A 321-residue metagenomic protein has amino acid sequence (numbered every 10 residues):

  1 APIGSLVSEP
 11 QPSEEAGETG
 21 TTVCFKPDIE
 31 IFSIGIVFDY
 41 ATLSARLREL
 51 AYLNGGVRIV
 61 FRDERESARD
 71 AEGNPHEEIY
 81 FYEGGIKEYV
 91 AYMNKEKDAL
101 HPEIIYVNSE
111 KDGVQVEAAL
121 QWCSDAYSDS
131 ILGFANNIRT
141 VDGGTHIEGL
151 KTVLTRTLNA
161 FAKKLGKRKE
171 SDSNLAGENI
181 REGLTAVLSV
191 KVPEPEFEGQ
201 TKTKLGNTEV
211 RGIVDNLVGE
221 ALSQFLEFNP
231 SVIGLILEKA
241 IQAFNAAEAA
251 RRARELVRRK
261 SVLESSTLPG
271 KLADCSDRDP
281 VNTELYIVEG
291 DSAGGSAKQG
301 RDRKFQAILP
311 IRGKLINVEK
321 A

Functional and structural regions predicted by a protein language model:
A1-A321: GHKL-family ATPase ATP-binding module
